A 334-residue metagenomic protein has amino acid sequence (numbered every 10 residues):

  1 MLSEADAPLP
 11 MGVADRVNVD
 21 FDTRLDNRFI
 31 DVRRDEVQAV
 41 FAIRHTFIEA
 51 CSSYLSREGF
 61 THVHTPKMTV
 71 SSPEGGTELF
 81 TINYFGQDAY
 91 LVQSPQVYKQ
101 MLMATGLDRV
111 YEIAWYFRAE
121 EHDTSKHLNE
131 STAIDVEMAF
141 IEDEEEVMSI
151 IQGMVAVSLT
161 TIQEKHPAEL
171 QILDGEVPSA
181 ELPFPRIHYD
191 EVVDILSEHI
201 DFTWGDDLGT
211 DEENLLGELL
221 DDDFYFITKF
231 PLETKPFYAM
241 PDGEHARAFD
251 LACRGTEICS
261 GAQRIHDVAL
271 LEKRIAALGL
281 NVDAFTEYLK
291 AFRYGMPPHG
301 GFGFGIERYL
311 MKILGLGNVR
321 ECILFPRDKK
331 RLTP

Functional and structural regions predicted by a protein language model:
M1-A139: Class II aminoacyl-tRNA synthetase-like tRNA-binding/catalytic domains
D20, R34, S94, D143 (+3 more regions): Intrinsic-disorder/low-complexity, polar/charged segments
V37, F41, A89, Q100-M103 (+7 more regions): Hydrophobic alpha-helical scaffolding
R44, I48, S52, S56 (+3 more regions): Hydrophobic face of alpha-helices
E58-T61, E145-S149, D283: Short, solvent-exposed positions on alpha-helices
S72-E78, G153-R254, A277-K290, Y294-G295: Metal-assisted phosphate- and nucleotidyl-transfer catalytic regions
T105-W115, L128, T132-D143, D222-P334: TRNA-recognition modules of translation machinery and tRNA-sensing kinases, especially anticodon-binding
R109, E142-Q163: His/Asp/Glu-rich mid-to-C-terminal helical/loop segments that flank catalytic regions of hydrolases
